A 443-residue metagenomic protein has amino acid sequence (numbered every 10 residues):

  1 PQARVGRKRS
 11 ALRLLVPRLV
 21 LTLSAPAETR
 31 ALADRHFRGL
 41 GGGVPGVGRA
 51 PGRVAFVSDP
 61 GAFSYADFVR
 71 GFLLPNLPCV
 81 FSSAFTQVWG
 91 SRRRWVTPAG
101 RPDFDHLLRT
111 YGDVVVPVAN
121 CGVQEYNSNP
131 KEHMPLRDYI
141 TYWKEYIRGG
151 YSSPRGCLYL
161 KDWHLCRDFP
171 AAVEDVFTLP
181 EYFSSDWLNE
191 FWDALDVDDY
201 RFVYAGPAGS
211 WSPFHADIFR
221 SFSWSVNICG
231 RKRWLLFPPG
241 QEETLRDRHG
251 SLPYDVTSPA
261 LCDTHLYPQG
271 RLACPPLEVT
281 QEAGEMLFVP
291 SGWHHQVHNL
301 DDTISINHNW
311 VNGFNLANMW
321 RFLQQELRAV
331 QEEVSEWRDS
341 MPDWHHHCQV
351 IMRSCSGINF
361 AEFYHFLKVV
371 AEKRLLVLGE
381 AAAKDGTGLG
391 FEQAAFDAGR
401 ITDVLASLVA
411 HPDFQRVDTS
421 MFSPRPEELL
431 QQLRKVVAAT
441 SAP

Functional and structural regions predicted by a protein language model:
P1-M286, H298-P443: N-terminal accessory scaffold of Fe(II)-dependent oxygenases
W293-H295: Short, charged beta-turn/beta-strand-edge "cap" motif at the junction between a beta-strand and an adjacent loop
